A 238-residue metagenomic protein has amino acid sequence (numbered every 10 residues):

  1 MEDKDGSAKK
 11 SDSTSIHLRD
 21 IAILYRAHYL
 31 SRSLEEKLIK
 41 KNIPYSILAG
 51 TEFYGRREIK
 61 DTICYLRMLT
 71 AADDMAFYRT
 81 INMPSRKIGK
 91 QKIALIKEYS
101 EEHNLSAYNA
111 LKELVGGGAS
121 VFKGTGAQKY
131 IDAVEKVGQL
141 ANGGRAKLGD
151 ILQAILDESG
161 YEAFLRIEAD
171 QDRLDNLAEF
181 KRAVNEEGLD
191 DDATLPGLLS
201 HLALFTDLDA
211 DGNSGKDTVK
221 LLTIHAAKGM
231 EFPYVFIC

Functional and structural regions predicted by a protein language model:
M1-Y78, I167-D175, A203, D207 (+2 more regions): Conserved motor-region signature of P-loop NTPase helicases/translocases
K10-L18, Y108, G144-A146, S214-G215: Short helix-terminating capping/connector loops at secondary-structure junctions
H17, A27-L30, L34, G55-E58 (+8 more regions): Helical mechanochemical/support elements of P-loop NTPase systems and associated helical scaffolds
A94-Y99: C-terminal helical "lid" of AAA+/P-loop NTPase domains
S100-E113: A short beta-strand-loop micro-motif that forms or neighbors metal/cofactor- and ligand-binding patches at active-site
L114-A226, M230: Accessory C-terminal helicase-associated subdomains
